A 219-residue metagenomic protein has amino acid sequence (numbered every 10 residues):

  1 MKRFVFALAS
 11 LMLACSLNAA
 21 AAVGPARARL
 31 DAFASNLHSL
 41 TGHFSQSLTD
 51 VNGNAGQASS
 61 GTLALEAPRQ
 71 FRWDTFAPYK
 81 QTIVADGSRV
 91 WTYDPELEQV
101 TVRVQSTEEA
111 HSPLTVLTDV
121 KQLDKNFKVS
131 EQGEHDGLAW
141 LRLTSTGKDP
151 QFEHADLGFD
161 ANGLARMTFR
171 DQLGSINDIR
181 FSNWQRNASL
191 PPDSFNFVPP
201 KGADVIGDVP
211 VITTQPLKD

Functional and structural regions predicted by a protein language model:
M1-F4: Positively charged n-region of N-terminal signal peptides that target proteins for export
A7-S16: Bacterial N-terminal signal peptides
L17-A21: Sec/Tat signal peptide C-region and signal peptidase I cleavage site
A22-D50, N54-G56, V84, T92-E153 (+1 more regions): Flexible, processing/modification-adjacent segments and terminal tails in exported/periplasmic/extracellular proteins
A58-S60: Low-complexity, intrinsically disordered segments exposed to solvent
T62-S112, N177-D178: An acidic-aromatic
T101, Q122-V209: Gly/Pro-enriched, hydrophobic low-complexity segments that function as extracytoplasmic propeptides/linkers
G207-K218: Short, low-complexity, Pro/Ser/Thr/Gly-rich segments in the mature regions of secreted, periplasmic
